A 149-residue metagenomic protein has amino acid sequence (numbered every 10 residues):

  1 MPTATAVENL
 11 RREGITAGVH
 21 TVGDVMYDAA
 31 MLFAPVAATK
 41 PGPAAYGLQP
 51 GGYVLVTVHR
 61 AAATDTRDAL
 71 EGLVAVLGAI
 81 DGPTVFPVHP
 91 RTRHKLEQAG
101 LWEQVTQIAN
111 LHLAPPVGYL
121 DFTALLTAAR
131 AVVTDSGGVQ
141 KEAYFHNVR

Functional and structural regions predicted by a protein language model:
M1, T21, P87, V133-T134: Short beta-strand scaffold positions
M1-D68: A nucleotide-sugar donor-handling region in carbohydrate enzymes
A4, D24, P90, S136-G137: Alpha-helix N-cap/helix-start capping motif
N9, A29, H94-L96, E142: Phosphate- and divalent-cation-binding pockets in alpha/beta enzyme and binding domains that engage nucleotide-derived
T16, G82, V148: A short helix->loop->beta-strand "cap" motif at the edges of active sites that frequently abuts
A38-A128: Donor-nucleotide binding loops and adjacent catalytic segments primarily of GT-B fold Leloir glycosyltransferases
F122-R149: A donor-sugar binding/catalytic signature common to diverse glycosyltransferases and related nucleotide-sugar
